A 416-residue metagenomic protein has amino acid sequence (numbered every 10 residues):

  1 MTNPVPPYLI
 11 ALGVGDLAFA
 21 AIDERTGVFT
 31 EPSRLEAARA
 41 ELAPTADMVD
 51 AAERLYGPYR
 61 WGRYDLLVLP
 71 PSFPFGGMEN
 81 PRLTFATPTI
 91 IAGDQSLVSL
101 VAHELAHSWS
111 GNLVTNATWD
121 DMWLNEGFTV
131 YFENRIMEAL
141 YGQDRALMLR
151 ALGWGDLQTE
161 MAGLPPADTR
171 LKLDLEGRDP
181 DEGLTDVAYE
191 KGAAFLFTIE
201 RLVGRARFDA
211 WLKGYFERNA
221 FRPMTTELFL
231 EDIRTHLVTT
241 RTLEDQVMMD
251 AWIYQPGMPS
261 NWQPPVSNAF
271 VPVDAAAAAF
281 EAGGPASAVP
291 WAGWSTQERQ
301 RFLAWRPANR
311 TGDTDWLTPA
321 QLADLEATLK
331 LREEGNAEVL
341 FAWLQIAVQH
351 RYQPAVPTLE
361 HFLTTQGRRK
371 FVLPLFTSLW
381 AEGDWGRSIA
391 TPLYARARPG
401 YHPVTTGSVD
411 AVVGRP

Functional and structural regions predicted by a protein language model:
M1-A102, Y131-N134, Q143, L164-A167 (+1 more regions): Hydrophobic helix-coil surface modules that form long, contiguous segments used for peptide/substrate interaction
A52, N125-M137, F229-I233, W343: An active-site-proximal "capping" alpha-helix that borders the catalytic cofactor pocket
M78, Q95, E126-T198, L202 (+4 more regions): Acidic/His/Gly-enriched intrinsically disordered linker/tail segments that often contain short helix/coil "MoRF-like"
S96-W109, W123: Short alpha-helical catalytic segment bearing the HExxH-like zincin motif of zinc-dependent metalloproteases
L105-D120, A139: Catalytic Zn2+-binding segment of zinc metalloproteases
T185-P265, P319-L340, I346, Q353 (+1 more regions): Amphipathic alpha-helical substructures
Y254-R332, N336-E338: Long, His/Glu/Asp-enriched segments that create or flank divalent metal/ion-associated functional microenvironments
A327-K330, N336-P416: Extended alpha-helical scaffolding segments
